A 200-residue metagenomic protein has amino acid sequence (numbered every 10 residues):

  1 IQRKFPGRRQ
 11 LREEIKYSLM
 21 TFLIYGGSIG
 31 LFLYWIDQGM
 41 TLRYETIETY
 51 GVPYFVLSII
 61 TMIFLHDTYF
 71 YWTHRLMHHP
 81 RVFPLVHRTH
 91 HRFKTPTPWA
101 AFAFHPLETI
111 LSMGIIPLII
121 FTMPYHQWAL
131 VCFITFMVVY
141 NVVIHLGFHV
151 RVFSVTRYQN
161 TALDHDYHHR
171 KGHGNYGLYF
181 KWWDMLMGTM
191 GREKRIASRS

Functional and structural regions predicted by a protein language model:
I1-E13, I36-I47: Membrane-helix interface linkers and caps
I1-L11, P80-S200: Cytosolic/stromal cytosol-facing helical appendages immediately following the last transmembrane segment
R8-Y25: Interfacial helix-start motif at the membrane-water boundary
E13-Y17, G51-I59, T109, H126-L130: Residue-level signature of transmembrane alpha-helical entry/exit and packing/kink sites in multi-pass membrane
M20-I29, L33-D37, F104-I119: Core segments of transmembrane alpha-helices that mediate helix-helix packing or line hydrophobic substrate/ligand
G27-L65: Juxtamembrane helix-loop-helix connectors linking adjacent transmembrane helices in multi-pass membrane enzymes
G51-R88, A100-F104: Function-critical hydrophobic alpha-helical transmembrane segments in multi-pass membrane proteins
